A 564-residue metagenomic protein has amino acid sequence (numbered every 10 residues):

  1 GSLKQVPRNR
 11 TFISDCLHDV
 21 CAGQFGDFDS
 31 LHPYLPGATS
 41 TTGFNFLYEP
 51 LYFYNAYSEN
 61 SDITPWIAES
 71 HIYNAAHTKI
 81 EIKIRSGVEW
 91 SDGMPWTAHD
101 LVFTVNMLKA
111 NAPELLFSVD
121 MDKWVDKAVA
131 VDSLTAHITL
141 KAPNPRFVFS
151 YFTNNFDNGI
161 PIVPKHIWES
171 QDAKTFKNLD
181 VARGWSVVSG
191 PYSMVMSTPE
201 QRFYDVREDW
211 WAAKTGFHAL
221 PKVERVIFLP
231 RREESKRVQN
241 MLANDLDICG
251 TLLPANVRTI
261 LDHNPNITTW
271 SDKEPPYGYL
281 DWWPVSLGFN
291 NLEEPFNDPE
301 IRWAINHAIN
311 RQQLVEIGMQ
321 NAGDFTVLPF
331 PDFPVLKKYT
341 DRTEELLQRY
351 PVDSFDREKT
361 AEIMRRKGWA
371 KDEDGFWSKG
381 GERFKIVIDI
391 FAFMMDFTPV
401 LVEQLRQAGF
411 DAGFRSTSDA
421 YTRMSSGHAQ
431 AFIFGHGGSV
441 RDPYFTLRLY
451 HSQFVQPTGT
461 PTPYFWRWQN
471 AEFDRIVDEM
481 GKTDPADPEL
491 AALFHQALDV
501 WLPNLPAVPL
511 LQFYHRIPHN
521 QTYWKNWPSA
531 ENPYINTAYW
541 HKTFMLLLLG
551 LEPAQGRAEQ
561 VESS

Functional and structural regions predicted by a protein language model:
N9-A22, E69, K79-I82, T104 (+6 more regions): Short, well-ordered beta-strand elements
F12-A75, N106, V187: N-terminal lobe/hinge region of extracytoplasmic solute-binding protein
C16, T39-G43, T198-R202, V206 (+5 more regions): Detector for C-terminal structural segments
T42, Y48-E49, F53-S58, N155-L220 (+4 more regions): Gly/Pro-rich hinge or "lid" segments in bacterial periplasmic/extracellular proteins
E69-E114, V131, H137-T139, R237-N240 (+2 more regions): Aromatic- and charge-enriched surface segment that lines or borders ligand/interaction sites
K83, V119-Q171, T522, A530: Surface-exposed binding/hinge segments that line and control ligand-binding clefts or catalytic entry sites
R85, D180-V181, W210-L261, V402-E403 (+1 more regions): Ligand-site clamp/hinge motif
L108, L115, K127-A128, V195-D205 (+5 more regions): Extracellular/periplasmic solute-recognition and catalytic clefts
